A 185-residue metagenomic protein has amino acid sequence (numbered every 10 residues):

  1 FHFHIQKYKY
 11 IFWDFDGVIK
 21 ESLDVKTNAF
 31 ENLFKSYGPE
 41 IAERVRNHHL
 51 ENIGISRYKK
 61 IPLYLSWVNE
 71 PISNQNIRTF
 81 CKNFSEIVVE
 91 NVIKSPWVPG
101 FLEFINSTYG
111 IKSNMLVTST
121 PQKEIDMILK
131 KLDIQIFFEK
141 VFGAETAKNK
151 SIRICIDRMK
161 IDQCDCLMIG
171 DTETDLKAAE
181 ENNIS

Functional and structural regions predicted by a protein language model:
F1-F3, K7, E86-L116, Q122 (+2 more regions): Short, acidic loop-to-helix structural element flanking the phosphoryl-transfer center in phosphate-processing enzymes
F1-N47: Active-site neighborhood of HAD-like aspartate-dependent phosphohydrolases
W13, I169-G170: Active-site flanking residues adjacent to catalytic metal/cofactor-binding acidic residues
K26, R57, W97, K148: Conserved donor sugar-nucleotide recognition element shared by glycan-biosynthetic enzymes
E31-K35, S56-I72, I128: Helix-loop "lid/cap" segments that line or gate small-molecule binding pockets
S36-I41, V68-I72, D133-F137, M159-I161: Short helix-capping segments at alpha-helix termini
L63-E103: Metal-dependent phosphoesterase signature
K94, M115, P121-L167, E173-N182: Substrate-recognition "cap/lid" segment bordering the active-site pocket of phosphatases
